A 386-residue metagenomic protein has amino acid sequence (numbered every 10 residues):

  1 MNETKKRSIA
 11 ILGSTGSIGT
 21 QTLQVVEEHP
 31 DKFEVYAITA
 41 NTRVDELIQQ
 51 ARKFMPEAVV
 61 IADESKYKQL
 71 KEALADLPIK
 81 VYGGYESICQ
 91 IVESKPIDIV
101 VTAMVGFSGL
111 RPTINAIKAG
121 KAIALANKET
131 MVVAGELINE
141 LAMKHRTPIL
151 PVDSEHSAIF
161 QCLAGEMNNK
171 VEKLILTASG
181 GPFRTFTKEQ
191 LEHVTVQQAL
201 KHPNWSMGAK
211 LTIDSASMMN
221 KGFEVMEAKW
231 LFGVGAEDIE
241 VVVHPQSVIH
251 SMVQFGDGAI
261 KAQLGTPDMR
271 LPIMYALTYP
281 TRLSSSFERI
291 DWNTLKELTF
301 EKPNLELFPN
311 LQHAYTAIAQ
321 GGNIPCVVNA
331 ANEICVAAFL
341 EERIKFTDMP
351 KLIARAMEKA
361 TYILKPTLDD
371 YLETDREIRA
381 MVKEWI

Functional and structural regions predicted by a protein language model:
M1-I386: Catalytic, metal-anchored helix/loop core of enzyme active sites in primary metabolism
